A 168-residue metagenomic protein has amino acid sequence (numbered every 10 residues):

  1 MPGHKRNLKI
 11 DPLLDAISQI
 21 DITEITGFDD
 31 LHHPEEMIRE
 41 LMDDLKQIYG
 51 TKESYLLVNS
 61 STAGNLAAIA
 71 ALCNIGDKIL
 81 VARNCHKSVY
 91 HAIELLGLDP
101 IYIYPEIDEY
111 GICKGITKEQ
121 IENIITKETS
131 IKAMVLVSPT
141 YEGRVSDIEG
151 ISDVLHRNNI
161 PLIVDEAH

Functional and structural regions predicted by a protein language model:
M1-I17: N-terminal glycine-rich, Lys/His-bearing helix-loop that initiates the first secondary-structure elements of many
A16-A63, N84: Conserved N-terminal alpha-helix of the aminotransferase class I/II PLP-enzyme fold
E53-G76, A92: Conserved beta-loop-alpha segment that forms the PLP phosphate-binding cup at the N-terminus of a helix
L57-S60, V81-R83, L136-V137, E166: Short His-Asn-centered micro-motif
D77-L136: PLP-dependent aminotransferase-like
G111-A167: Active-site phosphate-binding strand-loop segment of PLP-dependent enzymes
